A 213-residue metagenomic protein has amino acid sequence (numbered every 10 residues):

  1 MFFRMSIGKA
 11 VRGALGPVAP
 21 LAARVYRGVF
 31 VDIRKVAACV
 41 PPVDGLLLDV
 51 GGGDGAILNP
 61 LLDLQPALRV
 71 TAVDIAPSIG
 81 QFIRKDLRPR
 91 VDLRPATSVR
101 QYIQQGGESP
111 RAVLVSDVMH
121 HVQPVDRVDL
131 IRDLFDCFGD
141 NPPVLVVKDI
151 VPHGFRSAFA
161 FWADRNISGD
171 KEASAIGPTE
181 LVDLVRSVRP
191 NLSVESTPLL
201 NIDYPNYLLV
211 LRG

Functional and structural regions predicted by a protein language model:
M1-I103, V125-D126, P142-G213: Class I (Rossmann-like) S-adenosyl-L-methionine-dependent methyltransferase catalytic domain, capturing the SAM-binding
D44, S109-P110: Local beta-strand N-terminus motif with an aromatic residue
N59-L62, I131-F135: A structural alpha-helix within SAM-dependent methyltransferase catalytic domains
L114: A conserved beta-strand element that flanks and buttresses the S-adenosyl-L-methionine
D117-V118: Short catalytic micro-motifs in class I SAM-dependent methyltransferases
V122-D133: A short, conserved alpha-helix within the catalytic core of class I
V122-Q123, F138-D140: Helix-to-beta-strand junctions that scaffold the AdoMet/dcAdoMet cofactor pocket in Class I SAM-dependent enzymes
